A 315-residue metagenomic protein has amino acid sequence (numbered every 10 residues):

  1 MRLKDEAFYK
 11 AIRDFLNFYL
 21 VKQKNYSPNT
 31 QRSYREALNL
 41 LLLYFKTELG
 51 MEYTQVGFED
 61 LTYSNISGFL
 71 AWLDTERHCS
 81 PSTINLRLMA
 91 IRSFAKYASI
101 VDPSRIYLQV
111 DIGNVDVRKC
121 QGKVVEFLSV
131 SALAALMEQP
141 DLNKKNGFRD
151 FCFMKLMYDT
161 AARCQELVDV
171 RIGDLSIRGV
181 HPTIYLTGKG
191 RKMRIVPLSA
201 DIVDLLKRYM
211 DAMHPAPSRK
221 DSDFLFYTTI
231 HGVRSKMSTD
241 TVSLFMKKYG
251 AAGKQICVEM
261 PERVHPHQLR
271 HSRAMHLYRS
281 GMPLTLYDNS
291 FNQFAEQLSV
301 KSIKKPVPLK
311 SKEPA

Functional and structural regions predicted by a protein language model:
M1-A315: Conserved catalytic core of the tyrosine transesterase superfamily
